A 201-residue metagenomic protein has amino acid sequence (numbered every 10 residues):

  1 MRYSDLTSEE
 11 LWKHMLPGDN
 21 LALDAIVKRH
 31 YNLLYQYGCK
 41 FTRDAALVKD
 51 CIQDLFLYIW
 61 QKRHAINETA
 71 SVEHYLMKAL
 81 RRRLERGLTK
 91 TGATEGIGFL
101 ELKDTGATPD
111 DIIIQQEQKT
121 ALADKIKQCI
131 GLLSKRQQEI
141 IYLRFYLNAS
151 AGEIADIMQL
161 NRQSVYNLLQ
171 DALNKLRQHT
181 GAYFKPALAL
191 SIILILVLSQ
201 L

Functional and structural regions predicted by a protein language model:
M1-N32, I114: N-terminal module of bacterial RNA polymerase sigma factors
D5, A93-Q116: Internal acidic/polar
L16-P17, F56-S71, K90: Sigma70-family region 2
Q36, D50-L57, A70-R82: Structural recognition of an alpha-helix C-terminal capping motif at a helix-to-coil junction
H64-E68, K78-G98: Arg/Lys-rich amphipathic alpha helix in sigma70-family domain 2
A70, R81, Q137, G152-Y183: DNA-recognition helix of helix-turn-helix
I140-R144: A short pre-motif secondary-structure segment
L173-L201: C-terminal edge and immediately downstream basic/flexible tail or linker adjoining helix-turn-helix-like DNA-binding
